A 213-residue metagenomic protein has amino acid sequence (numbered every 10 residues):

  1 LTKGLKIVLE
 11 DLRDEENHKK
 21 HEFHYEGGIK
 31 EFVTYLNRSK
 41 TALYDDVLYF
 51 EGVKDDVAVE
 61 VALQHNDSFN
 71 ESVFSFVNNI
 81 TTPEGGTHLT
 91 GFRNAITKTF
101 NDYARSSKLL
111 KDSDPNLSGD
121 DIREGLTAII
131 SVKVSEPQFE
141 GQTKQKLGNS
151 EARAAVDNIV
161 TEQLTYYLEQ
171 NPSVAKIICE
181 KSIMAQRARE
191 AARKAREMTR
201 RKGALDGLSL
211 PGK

Functional and structural regions predicted by a protein language model:
L1-K213: GHKL-family ATPase ATP-binding module
